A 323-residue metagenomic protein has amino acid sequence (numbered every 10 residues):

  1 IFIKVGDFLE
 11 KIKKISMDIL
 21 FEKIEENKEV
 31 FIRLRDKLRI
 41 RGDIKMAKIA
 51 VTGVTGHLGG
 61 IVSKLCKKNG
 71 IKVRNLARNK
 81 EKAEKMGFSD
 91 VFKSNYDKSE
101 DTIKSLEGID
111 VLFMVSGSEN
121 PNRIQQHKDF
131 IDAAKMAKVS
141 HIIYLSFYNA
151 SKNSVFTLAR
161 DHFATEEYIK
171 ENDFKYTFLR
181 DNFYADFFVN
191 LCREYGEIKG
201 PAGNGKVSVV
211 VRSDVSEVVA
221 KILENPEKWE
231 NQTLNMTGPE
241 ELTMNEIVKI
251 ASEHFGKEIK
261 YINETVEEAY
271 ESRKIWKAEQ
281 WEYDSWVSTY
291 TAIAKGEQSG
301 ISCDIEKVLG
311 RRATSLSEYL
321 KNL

Functional and structural regions predicted by a protein language model:
I1, K28-K45: Short, Lys/Arg-enriched N-terminal segments with co-localized hydrophobic residues within the first ~10-30 amino acids
F2, F8-I15, K23-N27: Polybasic, lysine-rich low-complexity intrinsically disordered segments
R41-G42, E267-L323: A hydrophobic C-terminal alpha-helical subdomain
A47-M86, D97-I109, S118-Q125, D132-H141 (+5 more regions): Oxidoreductase cofactor-interface core, primarily capturing Rossmann-like NAD(P)-dependent enzymes
V91-K93: Conserved SAM-binding strand-loop segment of SAM-dependent methyltransferases
